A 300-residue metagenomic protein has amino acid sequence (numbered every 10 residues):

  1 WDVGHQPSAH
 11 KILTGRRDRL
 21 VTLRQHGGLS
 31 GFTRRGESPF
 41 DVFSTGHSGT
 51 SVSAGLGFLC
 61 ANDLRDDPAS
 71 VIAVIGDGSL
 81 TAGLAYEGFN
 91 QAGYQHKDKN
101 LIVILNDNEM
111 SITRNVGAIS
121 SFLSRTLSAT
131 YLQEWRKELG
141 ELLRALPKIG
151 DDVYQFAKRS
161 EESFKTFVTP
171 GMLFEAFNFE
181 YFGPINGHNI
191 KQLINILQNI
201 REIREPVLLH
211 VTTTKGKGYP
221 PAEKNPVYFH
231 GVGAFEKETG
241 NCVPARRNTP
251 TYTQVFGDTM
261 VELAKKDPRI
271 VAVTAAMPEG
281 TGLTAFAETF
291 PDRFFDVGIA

Functional and structural regions predicted by a protein language model:
W1-Q95, Y252, R269-M277, G282-F286: Cofactor-binding active-site loop characterized by glycine-rich and histidine/acidic residues
W1-V3, R24, V74-I75, I102-N106 (+1 more regions): Short beta-strand segments
G4-P7, E37-P39, G78-L80, N108-M110 (+6 more regions): Short, glycine-/Ser/Thr-/acidic-enriched flexible segments
S8-G15, L80-F89, I112-A118, S124 (+3 more regions): Short acidic, glycine/serine/threonine-rich loops at helix termini
D18-T33, G93-T113, Y131-W135, F295: A glycine-rich helix N-cap at a beta->alpha junction
N108-F256: Long, well-ordered, tryptophan-enriched scaffold segments
V255-P268, A287: Accessory "access/gating" subregions that flank catalytic or transport cores
R293-I299: Active-site cofactor/substrate anionic-group-binding motifs, chiefly glycine- and Lys/Arg-rich phosphate-binding loops
